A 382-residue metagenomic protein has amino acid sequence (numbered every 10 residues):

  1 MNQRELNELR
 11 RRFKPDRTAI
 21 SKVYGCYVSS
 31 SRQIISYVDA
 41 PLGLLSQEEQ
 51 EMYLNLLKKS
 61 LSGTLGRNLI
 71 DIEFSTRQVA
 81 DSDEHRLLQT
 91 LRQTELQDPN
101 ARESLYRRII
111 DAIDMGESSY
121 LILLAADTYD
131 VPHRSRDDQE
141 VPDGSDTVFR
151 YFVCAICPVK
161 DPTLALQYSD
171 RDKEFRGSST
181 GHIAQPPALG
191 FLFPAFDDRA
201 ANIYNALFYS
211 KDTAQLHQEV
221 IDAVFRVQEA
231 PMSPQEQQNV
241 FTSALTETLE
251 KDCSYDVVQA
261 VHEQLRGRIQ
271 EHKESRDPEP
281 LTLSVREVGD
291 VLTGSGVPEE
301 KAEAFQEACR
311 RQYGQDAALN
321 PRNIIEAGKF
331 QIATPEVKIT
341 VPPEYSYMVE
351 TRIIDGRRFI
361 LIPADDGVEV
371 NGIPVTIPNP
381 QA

Functional and structural regions predicted by a protein language model:
E8-R10: Post-signal/leader-peptide non-cytosolic segments of secretory proteins
R12-R17, S21-E326: Long, hydrophobic alpha/beta structural blocks
E279, V288-A382: C-terminal, beta-strand-rich globular interaction domains
